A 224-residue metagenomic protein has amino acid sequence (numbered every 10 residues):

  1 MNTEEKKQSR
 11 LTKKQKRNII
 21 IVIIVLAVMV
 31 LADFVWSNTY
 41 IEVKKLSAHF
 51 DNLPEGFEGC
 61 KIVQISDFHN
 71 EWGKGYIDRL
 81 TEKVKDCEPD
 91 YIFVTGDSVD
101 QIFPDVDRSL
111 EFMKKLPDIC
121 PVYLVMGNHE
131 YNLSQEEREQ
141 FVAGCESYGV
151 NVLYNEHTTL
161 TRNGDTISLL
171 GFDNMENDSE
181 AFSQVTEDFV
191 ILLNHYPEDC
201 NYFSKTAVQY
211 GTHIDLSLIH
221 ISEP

Functional and structural regions predicted by a protein language model:
M1-N52, G56: N-terminal membrane-anchoring alpha-helices
E4-Q8, Q15-K16, G75, P104-D105 (+3 more regions): Short, well-ordered secondary-structure micro-motifs
I41-K74, Q184-D188: Mobile, glycine- and charge-enriched loop segments and immediately flanking short secondary-structure elements within
V43-F50, R79, R108-E111, V152-E156 (+1 more regions): Alpha-helical scaffolding within the catalytic cores of extracellular/periplasmic polymer-degrading hydrolases
N52-L53, N70, E130-L216: Conserved catalytic scaffold of divalent metal-dependent phosphoesterases
C60-A143, Y148-N151: Membrane-embedded segments
I62-Q64, F93-T95, Y123, L169-G171 (+2 more regions): Structural motif
S217-P224: Residue-level detector of conserved catalytic or cofactor/ligand-binding positions in enzyme active sites
